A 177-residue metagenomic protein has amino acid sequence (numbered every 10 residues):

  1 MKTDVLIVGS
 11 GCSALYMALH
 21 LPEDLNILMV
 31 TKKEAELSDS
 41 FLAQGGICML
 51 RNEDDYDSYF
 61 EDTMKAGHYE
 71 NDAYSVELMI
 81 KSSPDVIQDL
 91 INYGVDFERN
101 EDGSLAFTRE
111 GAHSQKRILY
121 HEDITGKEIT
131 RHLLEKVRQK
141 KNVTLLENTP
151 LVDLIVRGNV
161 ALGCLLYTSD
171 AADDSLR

Functional and structural regions predicted by a protein language model:
V5-L28: N-terminal Rossmann-like FAD-binding beta1-loop-alpha1 element of flavoenzymes
C12, C48, C164-Y167: Generic recognition of cysteine residues
L15, L37-S38, L176: Conserved protein kinase catalytic core
L21, P150, A171-A172: Long alpha-helical scaffolds
K32-L162: Conserved N-terminal/central alpha/beta ligand/cofactor-binding core
Y167-R177: Single conserved hydrophobic/aromatic residue that forms the stacking wall/gate of nucleotide- or nucleobase-binding
